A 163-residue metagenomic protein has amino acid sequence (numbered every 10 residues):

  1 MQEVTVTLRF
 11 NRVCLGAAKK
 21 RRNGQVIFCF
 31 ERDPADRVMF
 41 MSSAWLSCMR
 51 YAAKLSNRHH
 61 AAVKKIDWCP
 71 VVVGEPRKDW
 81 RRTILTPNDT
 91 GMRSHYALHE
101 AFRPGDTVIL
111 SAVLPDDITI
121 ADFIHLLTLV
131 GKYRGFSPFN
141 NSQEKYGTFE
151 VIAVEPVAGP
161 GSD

Functional and structural regions predicted by a protein language model:
M1-D163: RNA-interacting cores
